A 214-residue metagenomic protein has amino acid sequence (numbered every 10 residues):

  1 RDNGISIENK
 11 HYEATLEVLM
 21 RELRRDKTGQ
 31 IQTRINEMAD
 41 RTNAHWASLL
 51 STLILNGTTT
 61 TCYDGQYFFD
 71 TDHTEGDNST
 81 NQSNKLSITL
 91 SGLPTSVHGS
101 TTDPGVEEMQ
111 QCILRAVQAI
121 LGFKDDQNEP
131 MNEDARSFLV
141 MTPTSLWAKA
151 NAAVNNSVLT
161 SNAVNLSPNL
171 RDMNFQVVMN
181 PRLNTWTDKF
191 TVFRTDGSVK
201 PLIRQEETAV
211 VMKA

Functional and structural regions predicted by a protein language model:
R1-L53, A214: Flexible, glycine/threonine- and acidic-rich loop/arm segments that mediate assembly and lattice contacts in viral
N9-R24, L86, L93-P94, N132-L139: Glycine-rich, often proline-containing surface loops adjacent to acidic residues and nearby aromatics that form
M20, R24, I120-N128: Structural motif corresponding to the C-terminal cap of alpha-helices
A47-Y67: Short, glycine/acidic-rich hinge or "gate" loops at secondary-structure transitions that mediate conformational
G57-T60, K124-E133: Surface-exposed acidic, glycine-flexible loop patches that form ligand/cofactor-binding and adhesion interfaces
T71-D125, D134-L139, T144-A214: Sequence/fold signature of self-assembling virion shell proteins
